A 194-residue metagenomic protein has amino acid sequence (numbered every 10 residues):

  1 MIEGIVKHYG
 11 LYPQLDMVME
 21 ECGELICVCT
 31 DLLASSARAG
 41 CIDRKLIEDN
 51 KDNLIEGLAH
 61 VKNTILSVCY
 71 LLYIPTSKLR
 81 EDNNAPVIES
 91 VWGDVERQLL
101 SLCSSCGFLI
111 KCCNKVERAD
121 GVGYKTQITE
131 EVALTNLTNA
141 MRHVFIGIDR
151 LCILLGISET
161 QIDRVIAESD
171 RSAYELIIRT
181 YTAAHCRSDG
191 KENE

Functional and structural regions predicted by a protein language model:
M1-L58, K62-E194: Flexible "arm" and connector segments at domain edges
